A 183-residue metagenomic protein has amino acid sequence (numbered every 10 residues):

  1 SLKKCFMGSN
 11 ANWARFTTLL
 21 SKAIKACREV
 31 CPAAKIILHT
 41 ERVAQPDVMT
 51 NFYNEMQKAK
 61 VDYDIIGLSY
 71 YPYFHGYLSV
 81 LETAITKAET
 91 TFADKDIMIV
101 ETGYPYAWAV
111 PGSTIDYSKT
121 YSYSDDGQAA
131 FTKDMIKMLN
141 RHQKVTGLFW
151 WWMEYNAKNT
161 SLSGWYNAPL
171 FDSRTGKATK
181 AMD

Functional and structural regions predicted by a protein language model:
S1, H39-A44, L68-Y73, T102-P105 (+1 more regions): Active-site beta-loop-alpha junctions enriched in small/polar residues
L2-A11, K35-T40, G67: Active-site-proximal beta-alpha loop/turn segments in soluble metabolic enzymes
L2-T17, T83, K87-D94, A107-D183: Aromatic-rich peripheral "rim/lid" segments of glycoside hydrolase catalytic domains that contact and position glycan
A14, T18-K25, E29-K35, M49-Y117 (+1 more regions): Glycoside hydrolase catalytic-domain groove-lining segments
